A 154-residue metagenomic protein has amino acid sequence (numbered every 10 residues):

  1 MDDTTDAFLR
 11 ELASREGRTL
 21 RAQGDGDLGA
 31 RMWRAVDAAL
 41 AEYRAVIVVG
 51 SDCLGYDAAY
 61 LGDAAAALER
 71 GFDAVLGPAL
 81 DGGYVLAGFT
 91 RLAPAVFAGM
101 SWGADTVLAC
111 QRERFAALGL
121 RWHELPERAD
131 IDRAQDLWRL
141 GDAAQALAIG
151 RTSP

Functional and structural regions predicted by a protein language model:
M1-G24, V85, R91-P94: Glycine/proline-rich, flexible active-site/cofactor-binding loop segments that harbor closely spaced acidic
E11-A45, A104: Short phosphate-binding loop-to-helix
I47-V49: Short aromatic-hydrophobic micro-motifs that form the base-stacking/packing surface for donor nucleotide recognition
S51-C53: Short acidic donor-binding/metal-coordinating loop in glycosyltransferase active sites
Y56-D81: Conserved donor-nucleotide/metal-binding helix-loop-beta segment in metal-dependent transferases, i.e., the alpha-helix
A74-A95, W102: Conserved catalytic core of nucleotide-sugar-dependent glycosyltransferases
A93-R114: Short, glycine-/small-residue-rich phosphate/pyrophosphate-handling segment
A109-P154: Conserved alpha/beta core of the MobA/IspD/sugar-nucleotide pyrophosphorylase nucleotidyltransferase superfamily
